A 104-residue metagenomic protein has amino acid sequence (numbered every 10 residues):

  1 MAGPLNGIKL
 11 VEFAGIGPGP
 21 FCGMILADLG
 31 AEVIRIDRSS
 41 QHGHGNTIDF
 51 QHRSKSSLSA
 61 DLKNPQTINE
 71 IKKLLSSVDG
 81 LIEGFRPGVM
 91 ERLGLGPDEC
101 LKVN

Functional and structural regions predicted by a protein language model:
M1-N104: N-terminal helix-loop segment corresponding to the beta1-alpha1 unit of nucleotide/adenylate-binding folds
